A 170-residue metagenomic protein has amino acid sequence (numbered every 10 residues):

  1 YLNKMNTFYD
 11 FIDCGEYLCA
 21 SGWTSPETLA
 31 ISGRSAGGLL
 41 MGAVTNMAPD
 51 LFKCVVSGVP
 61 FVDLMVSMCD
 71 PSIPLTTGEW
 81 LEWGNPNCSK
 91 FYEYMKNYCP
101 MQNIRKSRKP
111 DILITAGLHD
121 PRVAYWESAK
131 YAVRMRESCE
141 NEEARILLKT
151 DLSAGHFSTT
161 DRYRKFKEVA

Functional and structural regions predicted by a protein language model:
Y1-A170: Active-site-proximal cap/loop segments of hydrolase catalytic domains
